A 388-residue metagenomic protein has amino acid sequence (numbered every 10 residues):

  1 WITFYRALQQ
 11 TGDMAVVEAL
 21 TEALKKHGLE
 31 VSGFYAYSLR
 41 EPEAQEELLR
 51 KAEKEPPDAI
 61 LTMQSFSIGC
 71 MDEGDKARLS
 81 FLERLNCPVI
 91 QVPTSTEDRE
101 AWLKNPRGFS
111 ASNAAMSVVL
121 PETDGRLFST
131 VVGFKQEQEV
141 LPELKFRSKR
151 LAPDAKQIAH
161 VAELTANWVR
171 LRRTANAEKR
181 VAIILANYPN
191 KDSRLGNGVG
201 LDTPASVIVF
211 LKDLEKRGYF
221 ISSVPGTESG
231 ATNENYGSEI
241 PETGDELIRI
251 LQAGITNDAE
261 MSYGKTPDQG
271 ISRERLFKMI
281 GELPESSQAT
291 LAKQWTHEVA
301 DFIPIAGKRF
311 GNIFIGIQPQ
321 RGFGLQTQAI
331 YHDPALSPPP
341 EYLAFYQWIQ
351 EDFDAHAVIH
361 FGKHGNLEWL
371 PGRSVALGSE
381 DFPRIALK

Functional and structural regions predicted by a protein language model:
W1-K388: An N-terminal assembly and electron-transfer interface module characteristic of large anaerobic redox and radical
